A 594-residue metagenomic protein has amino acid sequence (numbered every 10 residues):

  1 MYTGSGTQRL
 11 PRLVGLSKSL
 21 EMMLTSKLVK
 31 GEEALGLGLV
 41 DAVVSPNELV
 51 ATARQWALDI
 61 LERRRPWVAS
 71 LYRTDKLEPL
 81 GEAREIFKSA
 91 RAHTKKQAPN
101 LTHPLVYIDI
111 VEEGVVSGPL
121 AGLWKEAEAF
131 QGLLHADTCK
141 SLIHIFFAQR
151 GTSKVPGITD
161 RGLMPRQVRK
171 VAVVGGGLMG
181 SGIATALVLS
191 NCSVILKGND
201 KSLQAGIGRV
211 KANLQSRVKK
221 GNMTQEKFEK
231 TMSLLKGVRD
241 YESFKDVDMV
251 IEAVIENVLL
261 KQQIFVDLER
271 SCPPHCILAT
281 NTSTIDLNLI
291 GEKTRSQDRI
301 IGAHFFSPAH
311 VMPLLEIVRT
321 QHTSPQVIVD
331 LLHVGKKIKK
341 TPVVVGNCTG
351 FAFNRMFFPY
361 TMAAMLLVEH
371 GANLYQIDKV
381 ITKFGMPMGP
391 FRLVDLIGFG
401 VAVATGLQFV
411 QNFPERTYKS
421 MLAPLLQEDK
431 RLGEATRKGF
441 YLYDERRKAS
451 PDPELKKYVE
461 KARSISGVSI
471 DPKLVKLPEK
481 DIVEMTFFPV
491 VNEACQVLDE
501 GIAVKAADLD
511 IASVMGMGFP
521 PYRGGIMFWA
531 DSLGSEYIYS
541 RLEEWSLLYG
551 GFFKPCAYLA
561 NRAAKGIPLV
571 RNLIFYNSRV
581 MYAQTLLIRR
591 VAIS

Functional and structural regions predicted by a protein language model:
T3-S594: N-terminal glycine-rich phosphate-binding loop for ADP-containing cofactors
